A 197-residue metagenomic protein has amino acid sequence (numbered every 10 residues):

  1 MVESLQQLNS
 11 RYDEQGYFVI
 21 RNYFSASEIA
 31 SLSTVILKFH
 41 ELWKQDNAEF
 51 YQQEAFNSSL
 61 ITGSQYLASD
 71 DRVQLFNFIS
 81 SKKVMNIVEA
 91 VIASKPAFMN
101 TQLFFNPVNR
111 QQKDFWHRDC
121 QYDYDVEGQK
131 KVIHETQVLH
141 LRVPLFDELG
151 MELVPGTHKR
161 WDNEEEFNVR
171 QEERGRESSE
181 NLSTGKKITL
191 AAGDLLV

Functional and structural regions predicted by a protein language model:
M1-Q15, R21-E127: Non-heme Fe(II)-dependent double-stranded beta-helix
S25, V73-S80, H134, L182 (+1 more regions): Aromatic-acidic/polar surface patches that form glycan- and anion
D71, M99, Q137-L139, D147: Residues that flank catalytic or metal-binding motifs in active/ligand-binding sites
S81, M85, T136-L139, M151: Hydrophobic, well-ordered secondary-structure segments
W116-H117, V126, K130-I133, L153-V154 (+1 more regions): Short histidine-centered beta-strand/loop micro-motifs that create catalytic or ligand/metal-coordination sites
C120-Q129, E173-N181: Active-site glycine-rich loop that binds ribose-phosphate moieties when present
D123-L145: A contiguous catalytic/ligand-binding core that recognizes phosphate-bearing ligands
V138, P144-V197: Double-stranded beta-helix
